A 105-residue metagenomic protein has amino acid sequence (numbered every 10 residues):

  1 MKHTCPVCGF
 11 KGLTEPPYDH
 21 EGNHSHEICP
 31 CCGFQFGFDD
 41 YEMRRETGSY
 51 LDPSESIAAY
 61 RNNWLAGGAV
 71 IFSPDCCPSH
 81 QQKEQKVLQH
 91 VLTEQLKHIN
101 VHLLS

Functional and structural regions predicted by a protein language model:
T4, I28-C31: The −1 position to Zn-ligating cysteines in a subset of zinc-ribbon hairpins
T4-V7, G37: A structural signal for short, well-ordered beta-strand segments and their strand-loop junctions that often border
C8-G9, G33: Cys/His-coordinated zinc-binding microdomains
G12-T14, F36: Cys/His-rich microdomains that often coordinate metals
P17-E27: Short linker/helix segments within small regulatory modules
G33-L51, S56-A69: Short metal-binding segments enriched for Cys and/or His
Y60, L65-S105: Long, contiguous alpha-helical scaffold regions
